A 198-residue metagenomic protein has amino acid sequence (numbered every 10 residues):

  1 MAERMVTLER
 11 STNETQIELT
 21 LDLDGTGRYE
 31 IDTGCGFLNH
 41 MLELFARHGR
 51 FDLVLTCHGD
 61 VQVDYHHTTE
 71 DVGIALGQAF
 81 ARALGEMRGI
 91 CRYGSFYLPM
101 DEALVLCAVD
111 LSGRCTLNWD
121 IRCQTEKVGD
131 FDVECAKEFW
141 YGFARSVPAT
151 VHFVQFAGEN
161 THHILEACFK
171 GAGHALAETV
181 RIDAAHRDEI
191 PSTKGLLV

Functional and structural regions predicted by a protein language model:
M1-V198: Structural preference for solvent-exposed beta-strand-turn elements and adjacent flexible terminal/loop segments within
